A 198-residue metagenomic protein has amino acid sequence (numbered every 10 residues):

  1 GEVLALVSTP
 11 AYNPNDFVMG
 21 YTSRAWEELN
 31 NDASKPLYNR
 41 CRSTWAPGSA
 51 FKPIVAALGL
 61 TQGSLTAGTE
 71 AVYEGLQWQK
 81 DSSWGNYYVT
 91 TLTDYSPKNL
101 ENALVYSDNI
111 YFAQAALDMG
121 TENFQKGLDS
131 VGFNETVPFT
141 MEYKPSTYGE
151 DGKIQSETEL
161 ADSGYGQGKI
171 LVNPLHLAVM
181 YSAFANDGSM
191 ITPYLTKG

Functional and structural regions predicted by a protein language model:
E2-S49, I54-G198: Beta-lactam-recognizing serine transpeptidase/beta-lactamase-like catalytic domain environment
